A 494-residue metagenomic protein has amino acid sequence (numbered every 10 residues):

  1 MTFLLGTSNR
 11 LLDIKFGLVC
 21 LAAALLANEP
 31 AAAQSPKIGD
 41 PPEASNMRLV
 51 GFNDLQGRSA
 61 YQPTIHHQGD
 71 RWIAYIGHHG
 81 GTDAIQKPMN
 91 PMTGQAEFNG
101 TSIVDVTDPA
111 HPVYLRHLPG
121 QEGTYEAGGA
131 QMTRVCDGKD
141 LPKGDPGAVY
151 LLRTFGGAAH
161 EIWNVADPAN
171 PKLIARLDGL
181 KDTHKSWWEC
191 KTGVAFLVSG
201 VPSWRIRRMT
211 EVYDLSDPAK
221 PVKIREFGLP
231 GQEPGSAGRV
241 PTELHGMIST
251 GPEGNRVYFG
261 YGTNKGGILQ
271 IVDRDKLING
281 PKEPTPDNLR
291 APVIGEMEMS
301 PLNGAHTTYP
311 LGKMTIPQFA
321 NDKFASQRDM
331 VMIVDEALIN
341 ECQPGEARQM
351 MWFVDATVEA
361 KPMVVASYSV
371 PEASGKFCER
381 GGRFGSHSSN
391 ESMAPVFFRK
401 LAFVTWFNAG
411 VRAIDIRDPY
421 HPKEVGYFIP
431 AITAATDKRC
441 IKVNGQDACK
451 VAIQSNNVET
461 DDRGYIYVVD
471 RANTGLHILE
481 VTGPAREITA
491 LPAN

Functional and structural regions predicted by a protein language model:
M1-D13: N-terminal secretory signal peptides that target proteins for export/translocation
D13-N28: Bacterial N-terminal signal peptides
A32-N494: Feature marking well-ordered beta-strand scaffolds used for ligand recognition
